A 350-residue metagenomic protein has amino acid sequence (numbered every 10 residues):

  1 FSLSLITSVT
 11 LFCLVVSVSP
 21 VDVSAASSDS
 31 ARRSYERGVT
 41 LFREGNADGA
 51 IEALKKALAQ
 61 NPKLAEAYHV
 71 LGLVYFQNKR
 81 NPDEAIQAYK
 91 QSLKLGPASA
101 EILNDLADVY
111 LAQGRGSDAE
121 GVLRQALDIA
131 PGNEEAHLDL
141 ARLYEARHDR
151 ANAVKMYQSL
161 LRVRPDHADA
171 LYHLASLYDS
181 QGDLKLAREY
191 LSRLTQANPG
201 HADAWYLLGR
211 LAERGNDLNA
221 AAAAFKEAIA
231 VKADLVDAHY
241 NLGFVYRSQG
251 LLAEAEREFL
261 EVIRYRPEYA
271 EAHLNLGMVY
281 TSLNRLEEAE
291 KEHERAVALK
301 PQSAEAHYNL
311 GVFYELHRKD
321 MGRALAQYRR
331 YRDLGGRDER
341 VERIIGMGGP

Functional and structural regions predicted by a protein language model:
S4-S17: Bacterial N-terminal signal peptides
V18-N61, A65-V70, Q87: N-terminal leader/linker segments that initiate helical-solenoid repeat arrays
A31, A65-E66, A100-E101, E134-E135 (+6 more regions): Helix-start (N-cap) detector for alpha-helical repeat units in TPR-like alpha-solenoids, especially tetratricopeptide
R32, Y308, F313-P350: Terminal, low-structured helical/coil segments at or just beyond the last alpha-helical repeat
V39, L73, D108, R142 (+6 more regions): Residue-level recognition of tetratricopeptide repeat
R43-A53, Q77-Q91, A112-Q125, A146-S159 (+6 more regions): Structural signature of tandem alpha-helical TPR/SEL1-like repeats, specifically the intra-repeat loop/turn
Q60, L95, I129, V163 (+5 more regions): Structural marker of alpha-solenoid helical repeat scaffolds
V70, D105, D139, H173 (+5 more regions): Canonical tetratricopeptide repeat
